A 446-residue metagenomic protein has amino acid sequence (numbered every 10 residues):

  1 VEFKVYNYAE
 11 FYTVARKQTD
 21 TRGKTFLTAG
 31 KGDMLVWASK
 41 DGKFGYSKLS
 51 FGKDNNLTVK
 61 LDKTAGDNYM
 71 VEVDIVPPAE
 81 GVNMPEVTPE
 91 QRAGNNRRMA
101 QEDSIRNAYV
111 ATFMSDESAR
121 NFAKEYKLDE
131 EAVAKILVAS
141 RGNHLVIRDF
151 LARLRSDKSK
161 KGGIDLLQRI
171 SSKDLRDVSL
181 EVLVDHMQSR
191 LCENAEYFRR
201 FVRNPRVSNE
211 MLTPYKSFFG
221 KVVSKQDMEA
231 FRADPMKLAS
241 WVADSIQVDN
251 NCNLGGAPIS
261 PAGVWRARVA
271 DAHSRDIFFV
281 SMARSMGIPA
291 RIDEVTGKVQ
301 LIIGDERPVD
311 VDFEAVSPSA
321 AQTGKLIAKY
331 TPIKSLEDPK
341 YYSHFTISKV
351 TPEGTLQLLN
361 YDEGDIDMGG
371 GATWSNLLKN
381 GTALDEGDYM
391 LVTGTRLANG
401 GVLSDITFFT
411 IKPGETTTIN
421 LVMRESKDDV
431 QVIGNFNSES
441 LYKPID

Functional and structural regions predicted by a protein language model:
V1, G23, G324-E337, V432-G434: A short, amphipathic beta-strand motif
V1-V14, G30-D33, D234, I333-G364 (+1 more regions): Short, ordered, surface-exposed loop/turn motifs in non-cytosolic proteins
E2, N7, A93, E102-A267 (+1 more regions): Secondary-structure boundary elements
Y8-F26, L49, E353-K379: Short, acidic Ser/Thr/Gly-rich low-complexity loop/linker segments typical of extracellular and cell-surface proteins
G32-F44, D385-N399: A short, solvent-exposed beta-strand micro-motif common in secreted/extracellular proteins
G42-T64, R396-S426: Structured interaction patches on ligand/partner-binding surfaces of diverse proteins
D62-A119, T331-I333, N420-I445: Compositionally biased low-complexity segments at domain edges in trafficked proteins and select soluble regulators
L238, R268-D293, D446: Cysteine-centered nucleophilic/redox motifs
